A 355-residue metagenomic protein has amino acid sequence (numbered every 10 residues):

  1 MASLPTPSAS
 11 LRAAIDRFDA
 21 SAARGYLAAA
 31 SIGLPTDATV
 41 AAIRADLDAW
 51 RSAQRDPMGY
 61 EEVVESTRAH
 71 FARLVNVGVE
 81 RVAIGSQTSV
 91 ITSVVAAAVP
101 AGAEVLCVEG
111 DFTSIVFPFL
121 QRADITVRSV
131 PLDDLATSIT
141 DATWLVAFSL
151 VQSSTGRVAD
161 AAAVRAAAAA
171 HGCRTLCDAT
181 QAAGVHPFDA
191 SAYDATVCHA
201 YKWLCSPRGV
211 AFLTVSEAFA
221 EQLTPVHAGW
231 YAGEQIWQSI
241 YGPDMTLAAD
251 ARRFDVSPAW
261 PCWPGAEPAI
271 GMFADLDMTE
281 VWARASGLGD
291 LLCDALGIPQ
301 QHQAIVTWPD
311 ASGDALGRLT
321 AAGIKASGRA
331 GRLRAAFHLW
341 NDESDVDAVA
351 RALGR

Functional and structural regions predicted by a protein language model:
M1-R355: Pyridoxal 5′-phosphate
